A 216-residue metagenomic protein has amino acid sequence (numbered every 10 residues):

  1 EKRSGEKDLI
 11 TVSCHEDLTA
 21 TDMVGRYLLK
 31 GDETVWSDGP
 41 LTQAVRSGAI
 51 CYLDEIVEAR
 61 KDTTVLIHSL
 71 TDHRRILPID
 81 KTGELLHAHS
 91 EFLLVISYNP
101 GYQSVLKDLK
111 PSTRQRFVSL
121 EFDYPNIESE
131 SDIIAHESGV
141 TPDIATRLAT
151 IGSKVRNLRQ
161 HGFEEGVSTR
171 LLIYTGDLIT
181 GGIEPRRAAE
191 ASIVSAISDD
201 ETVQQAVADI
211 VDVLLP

Functional and structural regions predicted by a protein language model:
E1-T150, D212-P216: AAA+ P-loop NTPase catalytic core and its hallmark functional loops
N126-D132, H136-P216: Alpha-helical lid/collar subdomain of P-loop NTPases
